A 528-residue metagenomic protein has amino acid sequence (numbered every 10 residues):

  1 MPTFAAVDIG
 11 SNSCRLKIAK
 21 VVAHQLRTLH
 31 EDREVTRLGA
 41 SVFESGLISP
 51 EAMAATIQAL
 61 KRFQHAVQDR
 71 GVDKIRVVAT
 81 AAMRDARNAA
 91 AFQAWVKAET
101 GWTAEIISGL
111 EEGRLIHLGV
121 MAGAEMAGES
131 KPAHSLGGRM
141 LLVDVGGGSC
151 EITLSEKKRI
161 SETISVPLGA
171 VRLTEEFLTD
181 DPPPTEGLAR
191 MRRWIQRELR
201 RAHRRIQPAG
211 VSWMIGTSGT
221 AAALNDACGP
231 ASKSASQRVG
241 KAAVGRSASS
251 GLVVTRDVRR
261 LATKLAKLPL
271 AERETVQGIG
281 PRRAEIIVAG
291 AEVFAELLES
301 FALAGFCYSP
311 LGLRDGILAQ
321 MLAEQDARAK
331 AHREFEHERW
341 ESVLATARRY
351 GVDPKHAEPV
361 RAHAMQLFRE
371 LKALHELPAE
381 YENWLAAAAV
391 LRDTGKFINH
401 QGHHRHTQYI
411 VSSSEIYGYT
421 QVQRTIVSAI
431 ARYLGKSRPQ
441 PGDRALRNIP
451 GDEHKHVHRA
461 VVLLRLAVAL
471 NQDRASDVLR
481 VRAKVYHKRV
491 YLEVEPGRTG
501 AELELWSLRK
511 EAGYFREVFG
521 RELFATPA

Functional and structural regions predicted by a protein language model:
P2-T28: N-terminal basic/disordered segments at the start of proteins
F4, V21, S41-V72, T80-N88 (+7 more regions): Helical "lid/coupling" subdomains associated with nucleotide-phosphate turnover
N12, G148, G395: Short acidic, Gly/Ser-rich segments with clustered Asp/Glu that frequently serve as metal-coordination loops in enzyme
C14, L26, C150, I160 (+1 more regions): Hydrophobic residues embedded in beta-strands of well-ordered beta-sheets
H30-D32, I164: Short hydrophobic alpha-helix segments
V77: Dinucleotide-binding Rossmann-like beta1-alpha1 core, especially the glycine-rich loop that anchors the ADP
R139-S149, T153: A generic, well-ordered mixed alpha/beta core segment in the N-terminal half of proteins
V518-A528: A short amphipathic beta-strand at an alpha->beta junction
